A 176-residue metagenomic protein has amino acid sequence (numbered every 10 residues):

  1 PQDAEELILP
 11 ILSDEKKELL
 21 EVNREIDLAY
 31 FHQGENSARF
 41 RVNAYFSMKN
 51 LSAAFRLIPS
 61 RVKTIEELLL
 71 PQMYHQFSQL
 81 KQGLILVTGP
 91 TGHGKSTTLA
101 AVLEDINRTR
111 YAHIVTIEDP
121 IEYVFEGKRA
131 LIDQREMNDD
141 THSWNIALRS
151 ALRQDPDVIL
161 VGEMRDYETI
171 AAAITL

Functional and structural regions predicted by a protein language model:
P1, P120, A130, L152-L176: Conserved P-loop NTPase nucleotide-binding/switch module
P1-P90, T98: N-terminal "pre-motor" subdomain/linker immediately upstream of P-loop NTPase catalytic cores
V42, A147, A172-A173: Aromatic/hydrophobic pocket-lining residues that form π-stacking "cages" and hydrophobic walls in ligand
L57, L69-L70, A101-V102, R129-I132 (+1 more regions): Short, glycine/charged-enriched secondary-structure capping and boundary segments
V62-E66, H142-I146, M164-I170: Switch II of P-loop NTPase G domains
H75, Q79, I85, A100-D155: P-loop NTPase switch/communication element
P90-T91, R165: The conserved Walker
G94: Conserved glycine(s) of the Walker
